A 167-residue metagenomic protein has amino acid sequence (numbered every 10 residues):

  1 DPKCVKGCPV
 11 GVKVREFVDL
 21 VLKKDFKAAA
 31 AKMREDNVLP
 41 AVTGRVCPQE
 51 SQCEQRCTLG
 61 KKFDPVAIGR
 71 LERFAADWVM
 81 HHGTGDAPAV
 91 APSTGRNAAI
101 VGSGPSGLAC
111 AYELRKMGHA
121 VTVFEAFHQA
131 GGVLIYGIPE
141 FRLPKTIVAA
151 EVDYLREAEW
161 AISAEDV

Functional and structural regions predicted by a protein language model:
D1-N97: Ferredoxin-type iron-sulfur electron-transfer modules and their immediate structural context
G11-L22, K32-R34, K61, P65-G69 (+1 more regions): Beta1-alpha1 glycine-rich phosphate/pyrophosphate-binding loop at the start of Rossmann-like nucleotide-binding domains
